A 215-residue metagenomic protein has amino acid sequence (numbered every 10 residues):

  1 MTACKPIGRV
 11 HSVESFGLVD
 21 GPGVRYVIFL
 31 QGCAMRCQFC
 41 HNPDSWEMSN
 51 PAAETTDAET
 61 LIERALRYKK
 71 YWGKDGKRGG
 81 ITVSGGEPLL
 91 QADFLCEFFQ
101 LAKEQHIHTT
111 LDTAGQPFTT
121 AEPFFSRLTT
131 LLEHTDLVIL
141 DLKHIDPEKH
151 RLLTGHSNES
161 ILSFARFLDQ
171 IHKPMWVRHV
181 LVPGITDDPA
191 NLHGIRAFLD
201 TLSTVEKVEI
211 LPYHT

Functional and structural regions predicted by a protein language model:
M1-L30, A34-N50, R67-D75: N-terminal [4Fe-4S]-dependent radical SAM core
V13, L211-Y213: Conserved beta-strand termini and adjacent loop/short-helix elements that scaffold enzyme active sites in alpha/beta
L30, Y213-T215: Short glycine-enriched loops at secondary-structure junctions
D44-A52, R151-S157: Short glycine-enriched, charge-decorated loop/helix-capping segments at active-site entrances that position
W46, H144, H214: Flexible, active-site-proximal loop/turn residues at the rims of small-molecule/cofactor binding pockets and catalytic
I62, L66-G73, K77-G80, G85-L211: Conserved AdoMet/S-adenosylmethionine-binding subsite of the radical SAM
